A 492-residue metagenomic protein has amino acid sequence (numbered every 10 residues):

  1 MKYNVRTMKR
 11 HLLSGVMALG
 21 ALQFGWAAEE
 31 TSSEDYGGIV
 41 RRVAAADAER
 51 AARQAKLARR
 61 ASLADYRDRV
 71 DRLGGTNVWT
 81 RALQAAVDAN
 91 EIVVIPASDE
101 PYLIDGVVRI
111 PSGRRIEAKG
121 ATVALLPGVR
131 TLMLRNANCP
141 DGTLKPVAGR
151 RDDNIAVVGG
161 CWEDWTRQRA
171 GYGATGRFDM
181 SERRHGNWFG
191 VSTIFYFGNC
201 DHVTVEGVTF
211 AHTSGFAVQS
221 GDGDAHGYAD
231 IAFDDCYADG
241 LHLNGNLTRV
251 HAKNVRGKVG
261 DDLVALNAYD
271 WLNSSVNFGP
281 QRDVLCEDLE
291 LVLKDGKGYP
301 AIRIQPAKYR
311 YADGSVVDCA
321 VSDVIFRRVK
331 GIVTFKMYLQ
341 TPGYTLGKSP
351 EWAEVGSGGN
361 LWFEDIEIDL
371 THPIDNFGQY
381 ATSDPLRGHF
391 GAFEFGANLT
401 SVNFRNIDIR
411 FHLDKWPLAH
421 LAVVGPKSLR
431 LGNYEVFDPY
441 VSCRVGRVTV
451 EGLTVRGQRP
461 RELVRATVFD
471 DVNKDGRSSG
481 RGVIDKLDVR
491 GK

Functional and structural regions predicted by a protein language model:
N4-L13: Bacterial N-terminal signal peptides that target proteins for export
S14-Q23: Bacterial N-terminal signal peptides
A27-K492: Extracellular/periplasmic carbohydrate-active domains that bind, remodel, or depolymerize complex polysaccharides
